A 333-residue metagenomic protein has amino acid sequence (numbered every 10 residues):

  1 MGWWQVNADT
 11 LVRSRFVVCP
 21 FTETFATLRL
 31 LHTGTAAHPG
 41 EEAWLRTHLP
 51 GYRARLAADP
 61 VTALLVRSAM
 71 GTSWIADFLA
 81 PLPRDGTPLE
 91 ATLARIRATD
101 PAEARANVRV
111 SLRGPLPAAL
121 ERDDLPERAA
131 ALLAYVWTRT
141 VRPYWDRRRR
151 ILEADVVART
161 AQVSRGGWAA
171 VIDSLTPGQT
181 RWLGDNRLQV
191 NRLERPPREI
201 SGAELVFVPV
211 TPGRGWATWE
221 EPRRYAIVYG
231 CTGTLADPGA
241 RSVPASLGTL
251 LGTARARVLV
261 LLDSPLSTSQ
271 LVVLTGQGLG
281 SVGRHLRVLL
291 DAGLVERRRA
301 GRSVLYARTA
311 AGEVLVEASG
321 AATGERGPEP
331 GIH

Functional and structural regions predicted by a protein language model:
M1-Q189, P196-R198: N-terminal, charged low-complexity regulatory/assembly segments
S14, S68, S73, S111 (+9 more regions): Generic serine detector
V17, Q189-N191, G213, A217-W219: Generic, ordered loop/turn and secondary-structure boundary motif
Q162, S201, G252-A256: Alpha-helix initiation and capping sites
L175-T176, I200-A203, E221-R223: Short, well-ordered loop/turn elements at secondary-structure boundaries
R192-E194, C231: Secondary-structure transition/turn motif
R198-S201, R214: Short recognition helix of helix-turn-helix/winged-helix DNA-binding domains
V206-H333: Extended mid-to-C-terminal alpha-helical interaction segments
